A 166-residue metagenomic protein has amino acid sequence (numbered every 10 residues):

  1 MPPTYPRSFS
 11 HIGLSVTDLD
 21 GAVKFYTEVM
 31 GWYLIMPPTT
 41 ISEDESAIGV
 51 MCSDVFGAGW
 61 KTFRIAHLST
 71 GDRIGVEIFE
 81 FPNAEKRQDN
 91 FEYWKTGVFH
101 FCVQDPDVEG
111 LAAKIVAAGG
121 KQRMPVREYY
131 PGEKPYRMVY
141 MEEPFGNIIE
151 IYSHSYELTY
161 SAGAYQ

Functional and structural regions predicted by a protein language model:
M1-Y5, L14, P37, V76 (+1 more regions): Vicinal oxygen chelate
R7-H11, F63, T96-H100, Y136: Short, solvent-exposed beta-strand edge segments and adjacent coil->beta transition regions
F9, R73-I78, V98, I149: Short, structured motif recognition centered on aromatic/hydrophobic residues
S15-R73, A117: Core segments of cupin and vicinal oxygen chelate
Y26, E77-E80: Active-site-proximal beta-strand elements of phosphoester/diester hydrolases
S42, N83, S155-L158: A short acidic/small-residue loop/turn micro-motif
A47-M51, K86-R87, Y130-P131: A cross-kingdom feature marking solvent-exposed beta-strand/loop segments within repeated, beta-rich binding/scaffold
F81-N83, R127: Generic short beta-strand segments
